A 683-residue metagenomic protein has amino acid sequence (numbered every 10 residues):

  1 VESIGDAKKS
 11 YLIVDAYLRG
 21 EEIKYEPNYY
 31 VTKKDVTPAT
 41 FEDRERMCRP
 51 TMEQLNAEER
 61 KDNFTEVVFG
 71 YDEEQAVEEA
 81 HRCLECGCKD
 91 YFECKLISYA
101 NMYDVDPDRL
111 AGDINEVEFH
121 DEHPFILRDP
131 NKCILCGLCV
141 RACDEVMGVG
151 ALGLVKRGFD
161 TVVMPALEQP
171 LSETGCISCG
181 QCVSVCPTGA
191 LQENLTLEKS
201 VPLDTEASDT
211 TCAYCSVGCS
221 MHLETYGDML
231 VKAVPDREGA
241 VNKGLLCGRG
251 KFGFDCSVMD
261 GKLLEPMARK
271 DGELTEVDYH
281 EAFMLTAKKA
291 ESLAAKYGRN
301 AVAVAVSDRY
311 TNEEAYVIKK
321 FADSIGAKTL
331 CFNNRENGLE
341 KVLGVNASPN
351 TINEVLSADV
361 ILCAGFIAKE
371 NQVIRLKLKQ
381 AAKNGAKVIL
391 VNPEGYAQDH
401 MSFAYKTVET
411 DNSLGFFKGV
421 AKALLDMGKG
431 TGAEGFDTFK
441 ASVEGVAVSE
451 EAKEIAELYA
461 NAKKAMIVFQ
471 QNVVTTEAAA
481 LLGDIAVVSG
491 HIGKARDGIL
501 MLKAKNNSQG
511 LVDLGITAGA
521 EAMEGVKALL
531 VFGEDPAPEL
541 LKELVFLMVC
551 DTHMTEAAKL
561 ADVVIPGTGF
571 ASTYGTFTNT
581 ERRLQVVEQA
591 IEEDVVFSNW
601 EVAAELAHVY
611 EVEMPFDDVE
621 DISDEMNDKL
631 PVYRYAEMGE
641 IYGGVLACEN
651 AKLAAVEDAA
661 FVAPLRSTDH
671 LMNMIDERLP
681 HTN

Functional and structural regions predicted by a protein language model:
V1, R60-E66, P165-E168, H400-T407 (+3 more regions): Short beta-alpha connecting loops at secondary-structure transitions that line or flank enzyme active sites
V1-V185, G189-E193, L197, C215-L246 (+2 more regions): Ferredoxin-type iron-sulfur electron-transfer modules and their immediate structural context
E2-K24, G239-V241, V549-E588, L606: C-terminal, active-site-flanking charged/polar segments
A7, E593-K629: Extracellular/periplasmic ligand-binding modules, especially the Venus flytrap/periplasmic-binding
K24-V36, L96-N101, D160, V201-T205 (+4 more regions): A glycine-rich phosphate-binding loop feature that marks nucleotide/adenosyl-phosphate handling sites
L55-K61, V77, F159-T161, L263-M267 (+4 more regions): Short acidic (Asp/Glu) and glycine-rich catalytic loops that position anionic groups and cofactors
L135-C136, R141, K199-T573, L606-F616 (+1 more regions): Catalytic alpha/large subunits of respiratory electron-transfer oxidoreductases, centered on bis-MGD molybdoenzymes
K377-A386, F577-N599: P-loop/Walker A phosphate-binding loop and immediately adjacent motor/lid segment at beta-alpha junctions
